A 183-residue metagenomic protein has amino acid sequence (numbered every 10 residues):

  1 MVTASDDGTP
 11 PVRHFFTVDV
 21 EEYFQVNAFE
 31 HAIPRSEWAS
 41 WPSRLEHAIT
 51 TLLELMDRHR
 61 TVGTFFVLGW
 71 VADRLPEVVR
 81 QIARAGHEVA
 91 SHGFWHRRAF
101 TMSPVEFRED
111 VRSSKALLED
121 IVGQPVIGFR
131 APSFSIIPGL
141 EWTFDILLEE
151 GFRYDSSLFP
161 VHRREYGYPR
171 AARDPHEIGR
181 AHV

Functional and structural regions predicted by a protein language model:
V2-A4, D120, Q124-I127, A131-H182: Active-site-adjacent pocket scaffolds in enzyme catalytic domains
V2-E88, R130: Active-site beta->alpha N-cap acidic-glycine motif
V18, S91, Y154-S156: Active-site flanking residues adjacent to catalytic metal/cofactor-binding acidic residues
F24-V26, D73-L75, R97-T101, I136-L140 (+1 more regions): Short catalytic/ligand-binding loop motif for oxyanion handling, primarily in non-cytosolic enzymes, centered on
A48-L52, V78, D110, S114-L118 (+1 more regions): A general structural detector for well-ordered alpha-helical segments in enzyme core domains, enriched
E77-V78, T101-R108, P138-T143, L147: Metal-dependent catalytic neighborhoods of phosphoester/phosphodiester hydrolases
V89-H96: Histidine-centered catalytic micro-motifs
R98-D120, R180: Alpha-helical scaffold elements lining the catalytic groove of polysaccharide deacetylases
